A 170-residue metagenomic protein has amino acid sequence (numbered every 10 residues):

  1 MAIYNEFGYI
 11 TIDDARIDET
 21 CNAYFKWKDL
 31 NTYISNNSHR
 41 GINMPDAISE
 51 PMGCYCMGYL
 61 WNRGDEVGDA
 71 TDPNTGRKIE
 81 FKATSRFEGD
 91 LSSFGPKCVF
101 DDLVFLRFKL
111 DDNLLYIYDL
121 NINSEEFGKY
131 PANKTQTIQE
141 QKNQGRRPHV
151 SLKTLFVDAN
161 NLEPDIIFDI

Functional and structural regions predicted by a protein language model:
M1-I170: Nucleic-acid endonuclease domains
